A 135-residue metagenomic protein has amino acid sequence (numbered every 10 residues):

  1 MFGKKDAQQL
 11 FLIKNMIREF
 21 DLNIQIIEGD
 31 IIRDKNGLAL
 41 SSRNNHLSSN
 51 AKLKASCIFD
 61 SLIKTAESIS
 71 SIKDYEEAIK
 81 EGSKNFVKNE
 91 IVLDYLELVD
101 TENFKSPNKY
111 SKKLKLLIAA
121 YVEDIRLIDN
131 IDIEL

Functional and structural regions predicted by a protein language model:
M1-I91, V99, N103, I131: Nucleotidyltransferase catalytic core that binds NTPs
E81-L135: Phosphate/ribose-recognition catalytic cores of enzymes acting on nucleotide-derived substrates
